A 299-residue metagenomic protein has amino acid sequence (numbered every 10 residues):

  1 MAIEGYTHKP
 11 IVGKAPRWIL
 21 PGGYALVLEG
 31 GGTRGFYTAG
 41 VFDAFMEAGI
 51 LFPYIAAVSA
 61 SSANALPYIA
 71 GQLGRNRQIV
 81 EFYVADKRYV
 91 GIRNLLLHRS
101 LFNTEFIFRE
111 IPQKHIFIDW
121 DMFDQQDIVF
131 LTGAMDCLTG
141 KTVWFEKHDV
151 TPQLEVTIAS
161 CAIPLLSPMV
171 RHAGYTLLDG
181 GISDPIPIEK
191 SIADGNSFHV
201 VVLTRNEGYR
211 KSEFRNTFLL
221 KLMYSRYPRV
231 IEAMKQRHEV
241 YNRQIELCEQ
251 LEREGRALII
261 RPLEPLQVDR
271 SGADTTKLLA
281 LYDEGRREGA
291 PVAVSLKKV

Functional and structural regions predicted by a protein language model:
M1-V58, L66-V299: Patatin-like phospholipase
